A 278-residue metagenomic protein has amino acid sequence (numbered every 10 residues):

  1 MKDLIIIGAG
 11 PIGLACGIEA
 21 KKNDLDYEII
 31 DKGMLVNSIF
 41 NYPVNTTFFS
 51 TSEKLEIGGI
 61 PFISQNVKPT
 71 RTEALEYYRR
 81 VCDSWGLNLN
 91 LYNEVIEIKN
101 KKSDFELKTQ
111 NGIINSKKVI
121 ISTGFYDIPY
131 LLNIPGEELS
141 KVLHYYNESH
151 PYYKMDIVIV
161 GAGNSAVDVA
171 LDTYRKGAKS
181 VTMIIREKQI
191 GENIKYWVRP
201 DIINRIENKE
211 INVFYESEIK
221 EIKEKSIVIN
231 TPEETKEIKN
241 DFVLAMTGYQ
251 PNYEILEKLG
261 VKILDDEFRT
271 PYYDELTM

Functional and structural regions predicted by a protein language model:
M1, I6-K32, Y145-I190, K236 (+2 more regions): Rossmann-like dinucleotide/flavin-binding elements
I5-I7, I114-Y126, V158-V160, K239-G248: Short hydrophobic core segments
G13, V36, E97, Y126-I128 (+2 more regions): Glycine-rich nucleotide phosphate-binding loop and flanking beta-alpha elements of Rossmann-like dinucleotide-binding
L35-F40, F48, I190-I194: A short beta-to-alpha transition loop/helix N-cap that caps and shapes the active-site region
F40-E76, E210: Glycine-rich active-site loop/strand segments that organize a redox cofactor
N90-N93, E97-K99, L107-K108, I114 (+1 more regions): A Rossmann-like FAD-binding core segment of flavoenzymes
S103-F105, E138-Y145, K225-N230, E267-T270: Short gly/ser/thr-rich secondary-structure transition/capping motifs
I121-E137, Q250-G260: Flavin (primarily FAD) binding-site architecture
